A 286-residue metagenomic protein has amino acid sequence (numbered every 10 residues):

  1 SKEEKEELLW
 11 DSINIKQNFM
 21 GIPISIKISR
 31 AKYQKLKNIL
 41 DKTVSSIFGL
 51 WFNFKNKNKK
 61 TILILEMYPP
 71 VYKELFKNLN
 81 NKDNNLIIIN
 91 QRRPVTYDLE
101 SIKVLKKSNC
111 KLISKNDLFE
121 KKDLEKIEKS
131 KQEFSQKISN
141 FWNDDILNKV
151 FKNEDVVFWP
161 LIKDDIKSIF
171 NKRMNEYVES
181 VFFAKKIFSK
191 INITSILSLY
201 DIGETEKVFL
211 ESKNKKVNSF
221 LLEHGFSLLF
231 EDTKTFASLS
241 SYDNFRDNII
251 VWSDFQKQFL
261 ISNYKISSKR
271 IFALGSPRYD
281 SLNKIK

Functional and structural regions predicted by a protein language model:
S1-K286: Catalytic-core helical/loop segments in enzymes performing group transfer/polymerization on anionic/lipid-linked
